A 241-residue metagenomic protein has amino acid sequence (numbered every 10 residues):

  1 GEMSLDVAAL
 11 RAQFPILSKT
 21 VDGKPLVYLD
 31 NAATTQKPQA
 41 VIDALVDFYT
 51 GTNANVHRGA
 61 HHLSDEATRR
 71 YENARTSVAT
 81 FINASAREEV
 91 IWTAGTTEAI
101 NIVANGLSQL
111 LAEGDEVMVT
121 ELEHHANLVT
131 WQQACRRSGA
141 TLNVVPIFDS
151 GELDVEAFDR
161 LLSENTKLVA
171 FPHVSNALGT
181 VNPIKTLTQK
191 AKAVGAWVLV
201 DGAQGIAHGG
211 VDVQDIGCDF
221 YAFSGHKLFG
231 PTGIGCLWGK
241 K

Functional and structural regions predicted by a protein language model:
G1-K241: Pyridoxal 5′-phosphate
